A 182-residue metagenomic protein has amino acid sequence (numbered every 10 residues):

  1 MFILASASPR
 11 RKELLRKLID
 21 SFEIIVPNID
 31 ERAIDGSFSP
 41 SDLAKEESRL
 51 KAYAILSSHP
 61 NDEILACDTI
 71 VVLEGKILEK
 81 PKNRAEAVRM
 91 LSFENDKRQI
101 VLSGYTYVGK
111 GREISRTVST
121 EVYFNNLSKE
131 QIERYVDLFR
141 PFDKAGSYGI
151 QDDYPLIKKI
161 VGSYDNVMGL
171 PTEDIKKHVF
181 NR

Functional and structural regions predicted by a protein language model:
M1-D20: N-terminal beta1-alpha1 ligand-phosphate binding loop
F2, F38-R182: Anionic-ligand binding patches
A7, P27, K110: Cofactor-binding loop segments of dinucleotide-utilizing enzymes, especially the Rossmann-like FAD- and NAD(P)+-binding
K12, I29, A52: Generic structural marker for isolated residues within well-ordered, non-membrane alpha-helices of soluble domains
L14-K17, I34, S57-S58: Short loop/helix-cap segments at secondary-structure boundaries that form the rim of catalytic
F22-A33: A short beta-strand-loop structural module common to alpha/beta enzyme folds
